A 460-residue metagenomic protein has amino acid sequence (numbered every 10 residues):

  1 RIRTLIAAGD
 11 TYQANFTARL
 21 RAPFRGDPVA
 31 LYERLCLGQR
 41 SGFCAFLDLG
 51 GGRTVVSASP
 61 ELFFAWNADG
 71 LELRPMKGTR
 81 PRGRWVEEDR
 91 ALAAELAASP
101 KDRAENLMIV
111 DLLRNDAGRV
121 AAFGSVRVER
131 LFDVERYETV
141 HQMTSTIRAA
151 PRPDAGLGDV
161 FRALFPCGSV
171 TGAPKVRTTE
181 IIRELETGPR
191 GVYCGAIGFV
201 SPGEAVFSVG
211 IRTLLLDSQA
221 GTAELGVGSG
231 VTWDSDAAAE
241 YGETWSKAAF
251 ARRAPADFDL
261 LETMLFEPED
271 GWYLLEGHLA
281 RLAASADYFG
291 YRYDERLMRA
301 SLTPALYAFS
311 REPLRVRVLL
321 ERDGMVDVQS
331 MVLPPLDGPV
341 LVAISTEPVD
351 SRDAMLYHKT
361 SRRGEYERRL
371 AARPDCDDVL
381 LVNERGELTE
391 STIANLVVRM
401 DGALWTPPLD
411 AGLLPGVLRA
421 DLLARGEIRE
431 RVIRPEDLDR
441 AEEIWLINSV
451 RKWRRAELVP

Functional and structural regions predicted by a protein language model:
R1-L260, L381-N383: Extended alpha-helical targeting/anchoring segments, especially N-terminal organellar/secretory targeting helices
N106, M143, V209, D236-A239 (+1 more regions): Helix-start/capping segments and mature chain N-termini
